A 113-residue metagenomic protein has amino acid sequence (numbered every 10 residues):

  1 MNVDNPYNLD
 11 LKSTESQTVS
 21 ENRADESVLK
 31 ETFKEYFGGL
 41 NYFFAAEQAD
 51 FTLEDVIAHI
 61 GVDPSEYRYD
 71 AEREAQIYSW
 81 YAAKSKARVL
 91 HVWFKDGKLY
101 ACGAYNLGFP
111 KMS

Functional and structural regions predicted by a protein language model:
N2-S113: Residues within mature, well-folded domains
